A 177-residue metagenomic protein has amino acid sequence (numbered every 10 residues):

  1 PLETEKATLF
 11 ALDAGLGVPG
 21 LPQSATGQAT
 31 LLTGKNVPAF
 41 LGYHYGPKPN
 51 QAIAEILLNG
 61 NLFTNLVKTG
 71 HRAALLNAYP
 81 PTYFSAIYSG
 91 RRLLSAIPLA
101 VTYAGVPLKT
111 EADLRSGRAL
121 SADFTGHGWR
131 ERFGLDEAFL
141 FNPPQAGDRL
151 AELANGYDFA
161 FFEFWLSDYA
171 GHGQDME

Functional and structural regions predicted by a protein language model:
P1-Q23, A74: Short, structured active-site-proximal loop/turn typified by the sulfatase FGly-forming signature C/S-X-P-X-R
P19-H172: His/Asp/Glu-rich, glycine-adjacent segments that coordinate divalent cations and/or stabilize oxyanion chemistry on
M176-E177: Catalytic cores of soluble, metal-dependent hydrolases
